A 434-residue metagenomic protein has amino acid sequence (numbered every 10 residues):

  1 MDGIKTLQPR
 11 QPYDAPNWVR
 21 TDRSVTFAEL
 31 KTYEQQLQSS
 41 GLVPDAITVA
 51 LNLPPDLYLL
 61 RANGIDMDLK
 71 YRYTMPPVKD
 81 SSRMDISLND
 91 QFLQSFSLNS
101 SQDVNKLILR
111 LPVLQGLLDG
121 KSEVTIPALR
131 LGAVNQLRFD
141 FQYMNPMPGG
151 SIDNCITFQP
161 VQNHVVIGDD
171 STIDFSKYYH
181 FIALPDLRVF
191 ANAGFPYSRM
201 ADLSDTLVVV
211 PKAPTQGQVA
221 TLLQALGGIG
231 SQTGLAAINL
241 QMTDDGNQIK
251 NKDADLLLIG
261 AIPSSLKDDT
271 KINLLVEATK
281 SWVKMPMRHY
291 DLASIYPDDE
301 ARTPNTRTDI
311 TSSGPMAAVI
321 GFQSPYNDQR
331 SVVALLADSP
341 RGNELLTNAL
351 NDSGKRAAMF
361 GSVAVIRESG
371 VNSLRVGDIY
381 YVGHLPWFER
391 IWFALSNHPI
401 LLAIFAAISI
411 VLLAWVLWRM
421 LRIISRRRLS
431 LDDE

Functional and structural regions predicted by a protein language model:
M1-E434: Solvent-exposed alpha-helical segments and adjacent loops that form catalytic or protein-interaction surfaces
